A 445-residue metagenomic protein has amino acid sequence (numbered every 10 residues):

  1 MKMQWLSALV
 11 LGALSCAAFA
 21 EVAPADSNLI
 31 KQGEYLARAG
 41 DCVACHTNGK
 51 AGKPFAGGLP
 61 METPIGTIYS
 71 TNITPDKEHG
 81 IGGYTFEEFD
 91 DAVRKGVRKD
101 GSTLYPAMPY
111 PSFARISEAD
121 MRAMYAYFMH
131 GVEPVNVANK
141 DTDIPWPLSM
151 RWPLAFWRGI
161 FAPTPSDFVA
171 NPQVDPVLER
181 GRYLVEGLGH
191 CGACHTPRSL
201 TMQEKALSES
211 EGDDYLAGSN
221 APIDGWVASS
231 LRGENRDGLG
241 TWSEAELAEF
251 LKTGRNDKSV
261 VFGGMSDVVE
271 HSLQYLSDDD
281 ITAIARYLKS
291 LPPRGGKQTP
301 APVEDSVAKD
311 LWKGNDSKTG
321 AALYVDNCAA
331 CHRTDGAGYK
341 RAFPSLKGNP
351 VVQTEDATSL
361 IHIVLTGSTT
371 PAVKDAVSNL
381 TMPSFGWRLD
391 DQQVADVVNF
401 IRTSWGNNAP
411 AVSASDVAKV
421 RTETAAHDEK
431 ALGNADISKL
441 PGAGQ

Functional and structural regions predicted by a protein language model:
M1-W5: Positively charged n-region of N-terminal signal peptides that target proteins for export
S7-A17: Bacterial N-terminal signal peptides
A18-A25: Boundary at the C-terminal end of the N-terminal hydrophobic targeting segment
D26-N28, T47-I68, K99-P106, Y110-R182 (+6 more regions): Flexible coil segments in periplasmic/lumen-exposed cytochrome c-class electron-transfer proteins
Y35-T47, T71-N72, E88-K95, P106 (+10 more regions): C-type cytochrome heme c attachment motif
D41-A44, E62-R115, A119, G225-R255 (+1 more regions): The feature marks the first
A44, G52-K53, E78-I81, A92 (+12 more regions): Short loop/beta submotifs within extracellular cysteine-rich repeat domains
Q353-T358, S368-A376: C-terminal lobe and pocket-closing loops of periplasmic/extracytoplasmic Venus-flytrap solute-binding proteins
